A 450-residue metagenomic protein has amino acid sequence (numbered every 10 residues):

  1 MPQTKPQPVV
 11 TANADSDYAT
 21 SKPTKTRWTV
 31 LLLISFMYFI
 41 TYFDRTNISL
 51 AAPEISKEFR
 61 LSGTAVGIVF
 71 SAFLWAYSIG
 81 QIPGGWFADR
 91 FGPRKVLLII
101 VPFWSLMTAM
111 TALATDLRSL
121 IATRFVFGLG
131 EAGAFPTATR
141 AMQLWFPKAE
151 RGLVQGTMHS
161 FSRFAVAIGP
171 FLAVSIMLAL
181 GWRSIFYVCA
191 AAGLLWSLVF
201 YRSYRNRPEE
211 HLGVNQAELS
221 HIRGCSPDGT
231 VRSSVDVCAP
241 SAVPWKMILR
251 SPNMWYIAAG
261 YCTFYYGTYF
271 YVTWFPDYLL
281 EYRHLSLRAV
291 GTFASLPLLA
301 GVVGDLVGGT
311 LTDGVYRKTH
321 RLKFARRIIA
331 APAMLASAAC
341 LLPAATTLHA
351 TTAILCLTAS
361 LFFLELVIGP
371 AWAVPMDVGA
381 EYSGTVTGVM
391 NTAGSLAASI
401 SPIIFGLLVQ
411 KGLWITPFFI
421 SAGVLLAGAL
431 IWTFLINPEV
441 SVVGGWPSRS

Functional and structural regions predicted by a protein language model:
I48-S49, K246-L306, E365-W372, M376: Extracytoplasmic gate region of multi-pass secondary transporters
R60, G92, L113-S119, G130 (+4 more regions): Helix-breaking motifs and short loop linkers at transmembrane-helix boundaries and internal kinks in secondary membrane
S71-G84, S295-G308: Central cavity-lining transmembrane alpha-helices of secondary-active solute carriers, predominantly the Major
I79-R118: Conserved MFS/SLC helix-loop-helix module at the cytosolic interface between two early adjacent transmembrane helices
K95-A109, K323-L341: Structural signature of the two symmetry-related core transmembrane helices
T123-S162: Cytoplasmic helix-loop-helix junction between adjacent transmembrane helices in 12-TM secondary transporters
M158-H211: Helix-loop-helix hairpin linking two adjacent transmembrane segments in secondary transporters
L178-A191, S286, A325-I328, L407-V424: A membrane-interface helix-boundary motif in multi-pass transporters
